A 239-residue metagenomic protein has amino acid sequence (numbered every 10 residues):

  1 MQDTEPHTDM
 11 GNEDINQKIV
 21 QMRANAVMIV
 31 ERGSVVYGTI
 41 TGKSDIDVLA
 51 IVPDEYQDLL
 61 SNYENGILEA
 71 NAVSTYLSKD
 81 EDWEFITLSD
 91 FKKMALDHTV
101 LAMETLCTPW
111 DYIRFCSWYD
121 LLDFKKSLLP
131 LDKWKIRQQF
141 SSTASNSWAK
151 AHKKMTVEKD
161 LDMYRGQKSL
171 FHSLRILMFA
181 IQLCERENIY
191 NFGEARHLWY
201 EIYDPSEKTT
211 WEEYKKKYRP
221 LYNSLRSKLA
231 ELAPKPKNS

Functional and structural regions predicted by a protein language model:
Q2-K43, L49-T108: Metal-dependent nucleotidyltransferase catalytic core
D47-A50, I67-E69, Y112, S173 (+2 more regions): Short, surface-exposed, charged/polar-biased interaction segments
H98-L101, P109-L122: Glycine-rich, aromatic-lined ligand/substrate-binding cores of catalytic and carbohydrate-binding domains
C116-S239: Conserved nucleotidyltransferase catalytic core and NTase-mimicking acidic/glycine-rich helix/loop elements in nucleic
